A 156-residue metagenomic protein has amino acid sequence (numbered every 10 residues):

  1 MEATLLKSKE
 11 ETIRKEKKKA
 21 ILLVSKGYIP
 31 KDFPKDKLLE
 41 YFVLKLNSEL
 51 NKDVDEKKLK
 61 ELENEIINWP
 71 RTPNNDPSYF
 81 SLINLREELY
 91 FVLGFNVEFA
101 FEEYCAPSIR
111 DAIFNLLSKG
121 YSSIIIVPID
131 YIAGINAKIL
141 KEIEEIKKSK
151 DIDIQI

Functional and structural regions predicted by a protein language model:
M1-I156: Active-site-proximal alpha-helix that buttresses catalytic centers in soluble enzyme cores
